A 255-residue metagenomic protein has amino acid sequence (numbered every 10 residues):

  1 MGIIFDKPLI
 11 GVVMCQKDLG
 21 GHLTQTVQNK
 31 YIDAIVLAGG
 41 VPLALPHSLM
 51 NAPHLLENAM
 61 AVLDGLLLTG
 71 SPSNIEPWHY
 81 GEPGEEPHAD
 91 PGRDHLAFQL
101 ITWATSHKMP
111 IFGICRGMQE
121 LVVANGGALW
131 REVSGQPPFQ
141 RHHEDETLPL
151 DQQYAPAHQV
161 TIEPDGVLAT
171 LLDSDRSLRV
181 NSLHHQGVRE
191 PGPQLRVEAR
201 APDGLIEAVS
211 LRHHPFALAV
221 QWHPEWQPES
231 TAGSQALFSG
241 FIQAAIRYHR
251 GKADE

Functional and structural regions predicted by a protein language model:
M1-F112, V122-N125, W130, S134-L172 (+5 more regions): N-terminal beta1-alpha1 cap of cysteine-dependent amidohydrolase-like domains
C115: Conserved G/P- and acidic residue-centered "switch" motifs that form tight phosphate/ATP-binding loops in soluble
M118: The feature captures the ABC ATPase H-loop/switch
L218-Q221: Active-site-proximal beta-strand elements of phosphoester/diester hydrolases
